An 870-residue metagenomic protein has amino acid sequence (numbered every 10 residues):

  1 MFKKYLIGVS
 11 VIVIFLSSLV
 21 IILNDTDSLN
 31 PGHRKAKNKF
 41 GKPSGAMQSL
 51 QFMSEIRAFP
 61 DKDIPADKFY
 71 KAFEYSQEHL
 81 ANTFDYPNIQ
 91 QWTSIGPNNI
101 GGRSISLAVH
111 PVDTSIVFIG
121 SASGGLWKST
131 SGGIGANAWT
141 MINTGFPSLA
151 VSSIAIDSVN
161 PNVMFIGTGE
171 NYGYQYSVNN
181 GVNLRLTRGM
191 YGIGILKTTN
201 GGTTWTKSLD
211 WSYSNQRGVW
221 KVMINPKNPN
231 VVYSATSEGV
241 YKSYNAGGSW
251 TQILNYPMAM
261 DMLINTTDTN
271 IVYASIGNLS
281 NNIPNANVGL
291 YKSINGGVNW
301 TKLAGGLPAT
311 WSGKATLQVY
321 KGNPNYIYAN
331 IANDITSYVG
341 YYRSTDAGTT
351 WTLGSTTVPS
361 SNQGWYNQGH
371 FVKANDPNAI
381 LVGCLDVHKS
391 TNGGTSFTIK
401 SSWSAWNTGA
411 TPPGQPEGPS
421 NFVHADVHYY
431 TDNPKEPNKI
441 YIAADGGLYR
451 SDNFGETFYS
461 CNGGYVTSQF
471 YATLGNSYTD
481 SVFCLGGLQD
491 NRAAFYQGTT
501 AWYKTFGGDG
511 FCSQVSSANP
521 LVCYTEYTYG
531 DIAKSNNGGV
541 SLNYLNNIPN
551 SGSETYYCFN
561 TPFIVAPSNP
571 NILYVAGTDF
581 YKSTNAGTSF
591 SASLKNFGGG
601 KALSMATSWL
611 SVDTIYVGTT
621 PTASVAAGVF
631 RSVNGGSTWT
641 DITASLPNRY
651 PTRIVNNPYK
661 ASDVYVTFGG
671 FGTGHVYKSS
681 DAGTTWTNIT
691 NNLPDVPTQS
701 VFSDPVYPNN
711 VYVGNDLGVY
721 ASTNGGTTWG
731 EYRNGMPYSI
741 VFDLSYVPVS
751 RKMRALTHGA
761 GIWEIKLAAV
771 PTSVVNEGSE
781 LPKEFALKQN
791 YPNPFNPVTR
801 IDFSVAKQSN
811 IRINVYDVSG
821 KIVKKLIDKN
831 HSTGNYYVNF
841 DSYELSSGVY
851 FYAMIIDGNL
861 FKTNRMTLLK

Functional and structural regions predicted by a protein language model:
M1-I12: N-terminal Sec-pathway targeting helices
S10-V20: Hydrophobic membrane-insertion alpha-helices, especially the h-region of bacterial N-terminal signal peptides
D25-A769: Beta-propeller blade termini and top-face loops
T310, G322, S568, L610 (+6 more regions): Surface-exposed coil/turn segments at beta-strand junctions on protein surfaces, enriched
P359, A405, G598, D828-T833 (+1 more regions): A short acidic/small-residue loop/turn micro-motif
S773-Y791, F795-V815, Y836-Y843, I855-L860: Glycine-centered coil/turn sites that cap beta-strands in beta-rich domains
N796, Y816-V823, Y850: Short, glycine-anchored, charge-dense loop/turn motifs used at functional sites
K825, K829, N839, Y843 (+1 more regions): C-terminal tail/sorting-segment detector
